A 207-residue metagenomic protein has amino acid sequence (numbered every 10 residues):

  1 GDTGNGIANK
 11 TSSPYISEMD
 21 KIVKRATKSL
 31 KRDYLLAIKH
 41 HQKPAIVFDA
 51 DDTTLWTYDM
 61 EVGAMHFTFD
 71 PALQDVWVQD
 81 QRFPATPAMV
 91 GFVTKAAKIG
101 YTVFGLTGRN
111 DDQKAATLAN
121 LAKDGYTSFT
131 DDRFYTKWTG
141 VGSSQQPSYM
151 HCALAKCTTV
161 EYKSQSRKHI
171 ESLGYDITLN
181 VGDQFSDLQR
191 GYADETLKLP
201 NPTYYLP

Functional and structural regions predicted by a protein language model:
G1-F48: Non-catalytic pre-domain segments flanking phosphatase-related domains
G1-P14, P71-W77, I99, T136-K137: Acidic/histidine-rich, surface-exposed loop or edge segments in extracytoplasmic proteins
A8-S17, D75-F83, F104-R109, M150-C157: Second-shell loop/turn segments in exported
S13, N110-P207: C-terminal cap/substrate-recognition subdomain and adjoining C-terminal extension of metal-dependent phosphatase-like
R25, S29-L36, T57-E61, F92-T102 (+2 more regions): Structured segments of extracytoplasmic/periplasmic soluble domains in secreted or envelope-associated proteins
Q42-T57, G105: Asp-based phosphoryl-transfer active-site loop
L55-W56, E61-A85: Metal-dependent phosphoesterase signature
D75-F104, D111-T117: Short, acidic loop-to-helix structural element flanking the phosphoryl-transfer center in phosphate-processing enzymes
